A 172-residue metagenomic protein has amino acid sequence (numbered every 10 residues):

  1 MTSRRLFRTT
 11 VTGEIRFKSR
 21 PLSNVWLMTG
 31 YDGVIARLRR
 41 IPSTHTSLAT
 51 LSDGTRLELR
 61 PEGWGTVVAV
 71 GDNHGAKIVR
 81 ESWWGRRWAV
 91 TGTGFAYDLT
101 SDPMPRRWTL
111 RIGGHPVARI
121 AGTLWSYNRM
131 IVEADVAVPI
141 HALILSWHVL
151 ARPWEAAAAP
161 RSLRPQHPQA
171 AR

Functional and structural regions predicted by a protein language model:
M1-R172: Intrinsically disordered, low-complexity proline/glycine-rich segments
